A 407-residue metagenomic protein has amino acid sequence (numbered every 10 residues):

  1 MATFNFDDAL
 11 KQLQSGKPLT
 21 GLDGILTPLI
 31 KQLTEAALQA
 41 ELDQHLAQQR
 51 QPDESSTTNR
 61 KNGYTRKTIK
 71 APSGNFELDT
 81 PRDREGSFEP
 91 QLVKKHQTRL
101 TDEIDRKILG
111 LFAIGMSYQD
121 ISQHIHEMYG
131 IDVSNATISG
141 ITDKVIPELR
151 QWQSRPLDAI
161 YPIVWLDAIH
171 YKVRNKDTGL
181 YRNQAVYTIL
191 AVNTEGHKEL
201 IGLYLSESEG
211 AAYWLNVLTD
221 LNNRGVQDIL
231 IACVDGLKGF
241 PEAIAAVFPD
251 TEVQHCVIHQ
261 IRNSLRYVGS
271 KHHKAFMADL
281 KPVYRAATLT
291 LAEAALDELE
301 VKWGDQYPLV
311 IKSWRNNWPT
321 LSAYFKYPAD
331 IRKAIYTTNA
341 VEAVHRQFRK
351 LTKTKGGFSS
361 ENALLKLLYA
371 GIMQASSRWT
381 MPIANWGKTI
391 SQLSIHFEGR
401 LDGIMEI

Functional and structural regions predicted by a protein language model:
M1-L13, L22-P72: Subset of Sec-pathway N-terminal targeting signals
I30, P52-T57, K61, M116-I163: Electropositive nucleic-acid engagement tracts
Q44-N59, P147-A159, Y171-D177, K355 (+1 more regions): Active-site phosphate-binding and catalytic loops of NTP-dependent enzymes
N59-I114, V133-S139, D143, A159 (+1 more regions): Basic, short loop/linker segments at the boundary and entry of helix-turn-helix/winged-helix-like folds
P81-R84, L92-Q97, K144-V234, K238 (+3 more regions): RNase H-like nuclease fold core
I231-K238, A243-D279: Conserved beta-strand -> loop -> alpha-helix junction used to position metal-binding or nucleic-acid-contacting
P249, P282-I407: Acidic/histidine-rich catalytic cores and adjacent linkers of DNA breakage/strand-transfer/modification proteins
